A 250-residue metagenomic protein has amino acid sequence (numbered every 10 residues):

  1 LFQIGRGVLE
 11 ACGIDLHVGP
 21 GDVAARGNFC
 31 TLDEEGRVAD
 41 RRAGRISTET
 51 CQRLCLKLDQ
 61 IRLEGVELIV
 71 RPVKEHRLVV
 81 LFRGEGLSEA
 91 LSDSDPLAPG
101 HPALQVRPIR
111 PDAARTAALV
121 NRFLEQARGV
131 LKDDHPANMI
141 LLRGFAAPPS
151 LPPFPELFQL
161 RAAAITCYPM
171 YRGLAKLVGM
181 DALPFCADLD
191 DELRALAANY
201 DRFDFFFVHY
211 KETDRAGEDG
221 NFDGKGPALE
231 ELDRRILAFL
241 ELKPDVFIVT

Functional and structural regions predicted by a protein language model:
L1, E35-L56, E75, E89 (+4 more regions): Conserved mixed alpha/beta catalytic, RNA-binding, or beta-rich assembly cores of soluble enzyme, regulatory
L1-Q60, E64-E67, L81: Active-site nucleophile/metal-coordination loop of metallo-enzymes that catalyze phosphate/sulfate and related
L32-E35, E85, K211-R215: Short connector loops/turns at beta-strand edges and beta->alpha or beta->beta junctions
K57-P99: Aromatic- and glycine-enriched pocket-lining scaffold segments that form the walls of small-molecule binding clefts
G65-V73, K132-M139, P184-C186, F206 (+1 more regions): Flexible, glycine/charged-enriched surface loops at secondary-structure junctions
D95-L157: Loop-centered beta-sheet repeat module
M139-G224: Anion-binding catalytic surfaces of enzymes that hydrolyze or transfer phosphate/sulfate esters
P227-T250: Metal-dependent active-site segment of extracytoplasmic phospho-/sulfohydrolases and closely related
